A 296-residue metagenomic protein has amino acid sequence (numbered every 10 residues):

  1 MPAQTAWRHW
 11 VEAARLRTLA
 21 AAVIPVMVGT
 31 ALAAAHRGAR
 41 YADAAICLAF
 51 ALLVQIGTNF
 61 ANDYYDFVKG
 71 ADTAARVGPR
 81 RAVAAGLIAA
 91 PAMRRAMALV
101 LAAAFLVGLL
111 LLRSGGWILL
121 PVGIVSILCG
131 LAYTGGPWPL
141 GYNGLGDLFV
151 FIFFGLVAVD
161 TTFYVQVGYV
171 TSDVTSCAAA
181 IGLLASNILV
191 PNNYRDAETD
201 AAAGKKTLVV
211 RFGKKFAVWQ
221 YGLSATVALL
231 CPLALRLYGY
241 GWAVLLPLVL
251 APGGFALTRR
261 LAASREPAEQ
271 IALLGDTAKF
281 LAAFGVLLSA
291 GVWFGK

Functional and structural regions predicted by a protein language model:
M1-A42, I46, F50: Topogenic membrane-insertion module of multi-pass membrane proteins
A20-G29, L148-F163, I181, V210-K214 (+1 more regions): Small-residue-rich segments of transmembrane alpha-helices in multi-pass membrane proteins, especially helix faces
V26-M27, H36-N62, L120-L128, S172-P191: Membrane-embedded alpha-helical segments that form the functional core of polytopic membrane enzymes, especially those
L53-V77, N187-V209: Acidic (Asp/Glu-rich) catalytic motifs at the cytosolic membrane interface
A75-S114, L208-Y240, A278-F284: Multi-pass membrane catalytic core of lipid/isoprenoid biosynthesis enzymes
P79-Y169: Intramembrane alpha-helical segments
V150-A197, A203, K215-W219: Functional transmembrane core segments of multi-pass inner-membrane proteins
L237-F294: Extended hydrophobic alpha-helices typical of membrane-associated regions
